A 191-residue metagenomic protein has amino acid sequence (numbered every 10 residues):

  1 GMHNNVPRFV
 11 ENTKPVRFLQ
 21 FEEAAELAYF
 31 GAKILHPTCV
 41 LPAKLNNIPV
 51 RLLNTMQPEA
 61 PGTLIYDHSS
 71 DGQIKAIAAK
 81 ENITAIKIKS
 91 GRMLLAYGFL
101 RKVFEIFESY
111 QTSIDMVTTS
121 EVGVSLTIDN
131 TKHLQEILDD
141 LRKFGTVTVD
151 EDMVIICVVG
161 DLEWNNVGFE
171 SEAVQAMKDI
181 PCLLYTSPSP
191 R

Functional and structural regions predicted by a protein language model:
G1-P42, P49-L53, Q57-A79: Active-site phosphate/oxyanion-binding loops
M56-P58, T63-V149: A glycine- and small/hydrophobic-rich beta-loop-beta segment that serves as a flexible "lid/hinge" or phosphate-binding
T84-S90, M153-L162: Short, hydrophobic beta-strand segments
D161-Q175: Short, low-order "capping/linker" segments at domain edges
K178-L184: Helix-loop-beta junctions that constitute the ligand-sensing/allosteric loops of cytosolic regulatory sensor domains
Y185-P190: Conserved small/polar residues in nucleotide/adenosyl-binding loops
